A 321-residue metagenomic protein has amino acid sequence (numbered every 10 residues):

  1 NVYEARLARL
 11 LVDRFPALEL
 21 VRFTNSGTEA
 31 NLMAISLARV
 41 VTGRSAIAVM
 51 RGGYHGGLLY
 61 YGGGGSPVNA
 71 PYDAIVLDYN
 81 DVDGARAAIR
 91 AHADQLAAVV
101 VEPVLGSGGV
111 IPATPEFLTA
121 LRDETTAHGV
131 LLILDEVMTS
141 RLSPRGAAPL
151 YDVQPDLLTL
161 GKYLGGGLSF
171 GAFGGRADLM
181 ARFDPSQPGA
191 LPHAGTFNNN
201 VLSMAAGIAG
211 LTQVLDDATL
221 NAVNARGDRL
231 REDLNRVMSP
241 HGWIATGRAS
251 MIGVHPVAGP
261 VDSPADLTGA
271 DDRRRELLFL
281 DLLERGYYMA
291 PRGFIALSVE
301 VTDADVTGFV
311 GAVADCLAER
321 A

Functional and structural regions predicted by a protein language model:
V2-A5, S169, P188-Q213, T246: PLP-dependent aminotransferase class I/II
R6-A98, D228: PLP-dependent aspartate aminotransferase-fold enzymes
I75-L131: Active-site phosphate-binding strand-loop segment of PLP-dependent enzymes
E102-P115, G129-Y151, L157, Y163: Conserved PLP phosphate-binding loop immediately N-terminal to the Schiff-base lysine helix in PLP-dependent enzymes
V153-F183, N199-M204: Active-site PLP attachment segment
L202-N221, A258-D262, E300-A304: Amphipathic alpha-helix from the class-I
V214-D217, D281-A321: PLP-dependent enzyme catalytic core of the Aspartate aminotransferase-like
G227-E232, H241-L278: Conserved PLP-binding catalytic core of the aspartate aminotransferase-like
